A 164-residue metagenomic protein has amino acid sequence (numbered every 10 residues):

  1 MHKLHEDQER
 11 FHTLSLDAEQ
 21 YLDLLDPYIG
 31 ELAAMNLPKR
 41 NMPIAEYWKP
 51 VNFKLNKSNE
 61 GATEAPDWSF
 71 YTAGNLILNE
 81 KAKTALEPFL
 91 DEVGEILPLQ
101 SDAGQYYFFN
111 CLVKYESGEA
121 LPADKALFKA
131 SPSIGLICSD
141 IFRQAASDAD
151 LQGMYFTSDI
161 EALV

Functional and structural regions predicted by a protein language model:
M1-E31: Short, extreme N-terminal segment that most often corresponds to the first beta-strand
K3, T13, N52-K54, E95 (+1 more regions): Generic structural signal for residues positioned in beta-strands
K3-D7, A33, P88, D102-V164: Acidic, proline/glycine-rich low-complexity IDRs
T13-L16, E46-Y47, L76-K81: Short N-terminal helix-initiation segments at or just after the protein's N-terminus
D17, K54-N56, L112: A structural detector for beta-sheet-dominated domains
L25-Y47: Terminal domain-start segments
R40-Y71: A glycine-rich, hydrophobic loop/mini-helix early in the fold
S58, A65-A103: Aromatic- and glycine-enriched beta-alpha-beta binding-site module
